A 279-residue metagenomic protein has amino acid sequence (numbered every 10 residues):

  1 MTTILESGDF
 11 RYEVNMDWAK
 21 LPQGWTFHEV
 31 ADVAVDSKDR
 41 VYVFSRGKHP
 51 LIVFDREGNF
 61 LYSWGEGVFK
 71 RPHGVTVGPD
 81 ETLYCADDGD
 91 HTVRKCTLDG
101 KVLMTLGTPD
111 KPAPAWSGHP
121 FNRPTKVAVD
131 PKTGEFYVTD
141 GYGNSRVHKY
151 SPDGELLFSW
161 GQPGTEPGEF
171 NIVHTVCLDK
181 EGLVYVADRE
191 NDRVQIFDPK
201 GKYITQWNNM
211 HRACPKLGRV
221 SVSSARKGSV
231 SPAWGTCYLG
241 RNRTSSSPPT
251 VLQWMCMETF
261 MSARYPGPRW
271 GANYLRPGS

Functional and structural regions predicted by a protein language model:
M1-S279: Eukaryotic scaffold repeat domains enriched in small/polar residues
